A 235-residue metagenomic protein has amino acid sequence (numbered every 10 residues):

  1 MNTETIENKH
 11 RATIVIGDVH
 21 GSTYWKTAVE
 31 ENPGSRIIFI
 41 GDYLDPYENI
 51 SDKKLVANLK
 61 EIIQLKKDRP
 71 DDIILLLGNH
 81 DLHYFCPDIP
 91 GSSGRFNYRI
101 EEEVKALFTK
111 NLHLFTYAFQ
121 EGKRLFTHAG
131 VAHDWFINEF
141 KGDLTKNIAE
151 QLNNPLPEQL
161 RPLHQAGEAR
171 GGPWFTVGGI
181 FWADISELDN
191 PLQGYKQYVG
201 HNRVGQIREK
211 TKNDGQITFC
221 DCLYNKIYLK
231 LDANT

Functional and structural regions predicted by a protein language model:
T5-I14, F119-L125: Beta-strand-turn-beta hairpins that frame and shape the catalytic cleft of phosphate-ester-processing enzymes
T13-V15, I37-F39, L75-L76, L125 (+2 more regions): Residue-level marker for buried hydrophobic side chains located in beta-strands that build the well-ordered beta-sheet
I16, G21-L107: Core catalytic region of metal-dependent phosphoesterases/phosphodiesterases, especially metallo-beta-lactamase-like
G17-V19, G41-L44, N79-D81, A129-V131 (+2 more regions): Active-site metal-binding loops of divalent metal-dependent hydrolases
P46-E48, L82-C86, T127, H133-I137 (+2 more regions): Short catalytic/ligand-binding loop motif for oxyanion handling, primarily in non-cytosolic enzymes, centered on
H80-S93, N111-G130: Internal, conserved structured core segments that host functional sites
Y98-I100, T116-N190: Active-site-proximal loop/helix segment associated with metal-binding centers of metalloenzymes
G205-T235: Binuclear metal-dependent phosphoesterase catalytic core
